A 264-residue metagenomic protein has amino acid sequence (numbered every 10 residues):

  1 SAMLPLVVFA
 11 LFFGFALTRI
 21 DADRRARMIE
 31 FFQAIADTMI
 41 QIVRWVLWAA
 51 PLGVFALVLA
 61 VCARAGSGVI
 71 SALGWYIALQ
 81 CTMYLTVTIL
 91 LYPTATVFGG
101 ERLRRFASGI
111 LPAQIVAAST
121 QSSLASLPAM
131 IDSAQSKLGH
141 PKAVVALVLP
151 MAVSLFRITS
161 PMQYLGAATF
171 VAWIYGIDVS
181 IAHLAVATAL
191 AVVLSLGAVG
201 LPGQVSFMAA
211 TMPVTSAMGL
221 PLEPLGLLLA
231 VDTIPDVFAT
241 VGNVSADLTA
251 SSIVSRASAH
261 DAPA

Functional and structural regions predicted by a protein language model:
S1-P5, R44-L47, T82-M83, F98-F106 (+4 more regions): Membrane-interfacial loop-to-helix junctions in multi-pass transporters
S1-R105, A264: Signature of multi-pass transmembrane helix bundles
L6, A10, F15, R19 (+8 more regions): Transmembrane alpha-helical segments of multi-pass membrane transport proteins and ion-pumping complexes
I20-A26, A34, A65, G100-R104 (+4 more regions): Juxtamembrane helix-boundary/capping and inter-helix hinge elements in multi-pass membrane proteins
R24, M28-V46, I70-I77, F106-I110 (+6 more regions): Hydrophobic alpha-helical segments of integral membrane proteins, encompassing both true transmembrane helices
G74-L91, G109-V116, L184-A198, M208-T215: Small-residue-enriched core segments of transmembrane alpha-helices in multipass membrane transport and channel
P112-S195, S251, D261-A264: Helix-loop-helix junctions within the multi-pass membrane cores of secondary transporters/permeases
L165-A264: Transmembrane alpha-helical segments and their short flanking loops that form helix-hairpins/helix-helix interfaces
